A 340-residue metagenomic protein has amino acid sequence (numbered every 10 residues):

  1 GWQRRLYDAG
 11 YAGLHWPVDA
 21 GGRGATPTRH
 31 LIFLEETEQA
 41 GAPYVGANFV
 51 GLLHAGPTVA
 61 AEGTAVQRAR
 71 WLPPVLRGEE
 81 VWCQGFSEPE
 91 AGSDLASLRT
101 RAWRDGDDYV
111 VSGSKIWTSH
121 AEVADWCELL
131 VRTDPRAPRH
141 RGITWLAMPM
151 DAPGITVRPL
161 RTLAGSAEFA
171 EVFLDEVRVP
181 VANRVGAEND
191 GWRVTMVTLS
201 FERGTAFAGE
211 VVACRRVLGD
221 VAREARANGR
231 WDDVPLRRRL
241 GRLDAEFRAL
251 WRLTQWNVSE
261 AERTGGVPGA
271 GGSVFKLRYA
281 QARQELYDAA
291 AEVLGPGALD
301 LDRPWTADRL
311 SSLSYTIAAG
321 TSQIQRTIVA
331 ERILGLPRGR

Functional and structural regions predicted by a protein language model:
D8-E79, H120-W126, F247, A261-G269 (+4 more regions): Internal helix-loop-helix
T26-T28, I32-F33, H54, W192-R203 (+2 more regions): Glycine-rich phosphate/cofactor-binding loops in nucleotide/flavin-utilizing enzymes
G78-F86, L130: A short, Trp-centered hydrophobic/proline-enriched beta-strand micro-motif
D94-S112, A298-A307: Cytochrome P450 C-terminal beta-domain/meander region
R99, D107-D108, S112-R158: A short core secondary-structure module
I116-E122, L163-A164, S314-T321: Glycine-rich phosphate/pyrophosphate-binding beta-alpha loops
I155-W251, Y315: Glycine-rich beta->alpha junctions and the first turn(s) of the following alpha-helix
R226, R230-R237, R248-R303: C-terminal helix-coil-helix/basic helical segment that borders enzyme active sites and/or dimer interfaces and provides
